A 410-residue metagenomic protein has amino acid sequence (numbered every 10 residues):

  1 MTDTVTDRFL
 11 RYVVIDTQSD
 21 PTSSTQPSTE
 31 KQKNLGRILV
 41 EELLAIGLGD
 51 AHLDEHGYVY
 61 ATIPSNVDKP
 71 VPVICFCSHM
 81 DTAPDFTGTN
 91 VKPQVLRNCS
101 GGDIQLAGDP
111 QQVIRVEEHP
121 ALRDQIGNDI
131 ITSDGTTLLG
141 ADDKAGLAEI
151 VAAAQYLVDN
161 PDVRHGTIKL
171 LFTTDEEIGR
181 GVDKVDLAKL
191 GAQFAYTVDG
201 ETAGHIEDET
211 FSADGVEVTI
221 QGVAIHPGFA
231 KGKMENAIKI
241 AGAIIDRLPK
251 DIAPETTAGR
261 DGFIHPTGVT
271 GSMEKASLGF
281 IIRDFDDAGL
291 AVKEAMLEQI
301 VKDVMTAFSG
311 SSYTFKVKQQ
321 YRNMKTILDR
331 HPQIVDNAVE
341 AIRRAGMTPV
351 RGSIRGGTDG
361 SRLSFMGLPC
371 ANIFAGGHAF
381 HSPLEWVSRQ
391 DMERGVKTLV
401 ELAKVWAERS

Functional and structural regions predicted by a protein language model:
T2-I130: Acidic/His- and Gly-rich active-site-bordering loop/insert found across diverse amide/peptide-bond hydrolases
E30, T137-A148, K231-K239, W386-E393: Short, conserved micro-motifs enriched in small and acidic residues
C75-H79, L171-T173, Y196-D199, T219-Q221 (+1 more regions): Short beta-strand segments
L122-F211, D251-T267, G271, L278-F285 (+2 more regions): Acidic/histidine-rich catalytic neighborhood of metal-dependent amide-processing enzymes
R123-T137, Q221-I225, A345-G346, G377-H381: Glycine/charged-rich beta-loop-alpha catalytic/anionic-binding loops adjacent to active sites
T197-V223, P227-A230, A237-I240: Phosphate/diphosphate-binding glycine-rich loops and adjacent basic-rich segments that engage nucleotide
A237-S410: Metal-dependent amide/peptide-bond hydrolase catalytic core, centered on the "pita-bread" metallohydrolase fold
